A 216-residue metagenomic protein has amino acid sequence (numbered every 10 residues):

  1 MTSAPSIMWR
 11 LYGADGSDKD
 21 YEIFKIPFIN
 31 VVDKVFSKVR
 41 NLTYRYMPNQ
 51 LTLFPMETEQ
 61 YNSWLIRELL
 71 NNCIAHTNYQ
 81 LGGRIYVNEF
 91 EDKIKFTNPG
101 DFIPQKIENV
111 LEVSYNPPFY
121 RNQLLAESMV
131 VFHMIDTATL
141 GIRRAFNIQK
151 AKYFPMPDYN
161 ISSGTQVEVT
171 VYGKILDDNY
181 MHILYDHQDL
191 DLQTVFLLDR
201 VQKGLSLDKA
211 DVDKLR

Functional and structural regions predicted by a protein language model:
M1-R216: C-terminal regulatory or interaction extensions
